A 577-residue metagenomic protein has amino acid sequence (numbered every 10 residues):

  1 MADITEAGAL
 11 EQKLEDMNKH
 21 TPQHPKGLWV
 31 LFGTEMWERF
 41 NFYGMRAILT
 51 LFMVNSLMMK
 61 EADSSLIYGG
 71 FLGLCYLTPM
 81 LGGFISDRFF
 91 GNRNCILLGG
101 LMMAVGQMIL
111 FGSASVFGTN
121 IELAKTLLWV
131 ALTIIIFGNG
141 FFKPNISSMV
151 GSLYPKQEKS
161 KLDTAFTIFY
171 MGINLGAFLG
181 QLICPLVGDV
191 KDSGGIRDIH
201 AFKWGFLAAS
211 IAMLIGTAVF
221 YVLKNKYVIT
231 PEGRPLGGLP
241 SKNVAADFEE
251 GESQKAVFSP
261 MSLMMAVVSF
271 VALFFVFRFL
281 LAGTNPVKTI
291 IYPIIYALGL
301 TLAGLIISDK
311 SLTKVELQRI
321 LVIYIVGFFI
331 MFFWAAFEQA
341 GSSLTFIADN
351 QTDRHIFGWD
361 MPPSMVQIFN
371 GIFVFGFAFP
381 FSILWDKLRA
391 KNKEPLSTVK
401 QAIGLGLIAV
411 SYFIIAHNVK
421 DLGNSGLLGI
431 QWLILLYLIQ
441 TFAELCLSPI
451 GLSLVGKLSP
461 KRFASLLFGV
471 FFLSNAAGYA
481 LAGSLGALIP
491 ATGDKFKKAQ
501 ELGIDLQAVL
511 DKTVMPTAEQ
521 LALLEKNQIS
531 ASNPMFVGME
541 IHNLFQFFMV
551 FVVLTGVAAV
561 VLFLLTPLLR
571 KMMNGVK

Functional and structural regions predicted by a protein language model:
M1-K26, K156-Q157, G188-T345, N350-H355 (+3 more regions): Intracellular loop-helix junctions on the cytosolic face of multi-pass helical membrane proteins
M36, G106, T119-N145, G327 (+1 more regions): Hydrophobic core of transmembrane alpha-helices in multi-pass small-molecule transporters, especially MFS/SLC-type
A47-I67, D189, K288, A340-V366: Short amphipathic helix-loop junctions that connect adjacent transmembrane helices in Major Facilitator Superfamily/SLC
G69-R88, A104, K143, F178-G180 (+2 more regions): Central cavity-lining transmembrane alpha-helices of secondary-active solute carriers, predominantly the Major
L74-C75, K161-D189, G205-G216, Q367-V374 (+1 more regions): Glycine-rich segments within core transmembrane alpha-helices of 12-TM secondary carriers
R88-M103, Q157, K387-I408, L427: Cytoplasmic membrane-interface "Motif A"-like loop-to-helix N-cap segments of 12-TM Major Facilitator Superfamily
L98-L123, Q401-S425: C-terminal ends and interior cores of transmembrane alpha-helices in multi-pass membrane transporters/permeases
L186-I211, F279-I291, K393-V399, L428 (+1 more regions): A membrane-interface helix-boundary motif in multi-pass transporters
